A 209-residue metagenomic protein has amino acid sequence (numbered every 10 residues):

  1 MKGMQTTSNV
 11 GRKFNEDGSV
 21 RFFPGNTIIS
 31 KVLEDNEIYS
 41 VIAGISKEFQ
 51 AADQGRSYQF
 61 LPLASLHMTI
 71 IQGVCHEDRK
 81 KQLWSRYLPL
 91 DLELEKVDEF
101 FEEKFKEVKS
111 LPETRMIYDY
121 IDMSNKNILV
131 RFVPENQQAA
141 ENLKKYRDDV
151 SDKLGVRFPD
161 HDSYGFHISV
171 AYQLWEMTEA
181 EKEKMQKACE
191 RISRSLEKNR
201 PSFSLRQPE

Functional and structural regions predicted by a protein language model:
M1-E209: Histidine-dependent nucleotide/RNA phosphoesterase domain, centered on the 2H-phosphoesterase fold with its duplicated
